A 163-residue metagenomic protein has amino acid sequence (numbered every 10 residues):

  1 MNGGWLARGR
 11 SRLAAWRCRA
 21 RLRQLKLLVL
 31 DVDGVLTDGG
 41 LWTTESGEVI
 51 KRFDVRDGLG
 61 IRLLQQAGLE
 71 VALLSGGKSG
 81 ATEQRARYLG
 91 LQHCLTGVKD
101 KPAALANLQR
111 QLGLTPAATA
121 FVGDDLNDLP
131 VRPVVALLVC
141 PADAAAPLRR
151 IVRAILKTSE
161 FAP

Functional and structural regions predicted by a protein language model:
M1-L30: Non-catalytic pre-domain segments flanking phosphatase-related domains
W5-A7, R12, E48-K51, T96-G97: Short, flexible loop segments at the rims of nucleotide/cofactor-binding pockets, characterized by
S11-A14, D57, K101: Amphipathic coiled-coil/heptad-repeat helices and related helical stalk/stem segments that mediate oligomerization
R23-G40, R132: Asp-based phosphoryl-transfer active-site loop
Q24-K26, L69, A117-A118: Short coil/turn segments at beta-strand junctions that form active-site/ligand-binding loops
L36-Q66: A positional/architectural concept
G47-D54, A81, Y88-L89, H93-L95 (+1 more regions): Mg2+-dependent phosphoryl-transfer enzymes with acidic/Ser/Thr/Gly-rich catalytic loops
I61-R85, L95-T96, R132: Substrate-recognition element of Asp-dependent hydrolases with the DxDx(T/V) motif
